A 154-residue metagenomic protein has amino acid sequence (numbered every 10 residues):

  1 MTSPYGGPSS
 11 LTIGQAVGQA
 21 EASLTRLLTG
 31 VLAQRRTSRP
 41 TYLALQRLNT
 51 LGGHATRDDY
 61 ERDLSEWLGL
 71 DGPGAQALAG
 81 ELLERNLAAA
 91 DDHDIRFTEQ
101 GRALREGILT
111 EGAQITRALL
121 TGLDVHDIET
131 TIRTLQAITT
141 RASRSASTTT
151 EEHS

Functional and structural regions predicted by a protein language model:
M1-R35, R39-Y42: N-terminal leader segment of winged-helix/HTH proteins
M1-Y5, A55, D59, E129-S154: C-terminal regulatory/oligomerization modules of transcriptional regulators
S3, G7-L11, H93-T98, E151-S154: Membrane-interacting alpha-helical segments
G18, Q46-G53, L109, Q136: Short, locally clustered residues in the helix-turn-helix/winged-helix DNA-binding domain
A20, L24, I108-L123, I138 (+1 more regions): Alpha-helical linker/hinge and terminal dimerization helices associated with HTH transcriptional regulators
L27-A75, A79: N-terminal helix-turn-helix DNA-binding core of bacterial DNA-binding proteins
A77-R133: Charged, amphipathic alpha-helical coiled-coil/dimerization segments
